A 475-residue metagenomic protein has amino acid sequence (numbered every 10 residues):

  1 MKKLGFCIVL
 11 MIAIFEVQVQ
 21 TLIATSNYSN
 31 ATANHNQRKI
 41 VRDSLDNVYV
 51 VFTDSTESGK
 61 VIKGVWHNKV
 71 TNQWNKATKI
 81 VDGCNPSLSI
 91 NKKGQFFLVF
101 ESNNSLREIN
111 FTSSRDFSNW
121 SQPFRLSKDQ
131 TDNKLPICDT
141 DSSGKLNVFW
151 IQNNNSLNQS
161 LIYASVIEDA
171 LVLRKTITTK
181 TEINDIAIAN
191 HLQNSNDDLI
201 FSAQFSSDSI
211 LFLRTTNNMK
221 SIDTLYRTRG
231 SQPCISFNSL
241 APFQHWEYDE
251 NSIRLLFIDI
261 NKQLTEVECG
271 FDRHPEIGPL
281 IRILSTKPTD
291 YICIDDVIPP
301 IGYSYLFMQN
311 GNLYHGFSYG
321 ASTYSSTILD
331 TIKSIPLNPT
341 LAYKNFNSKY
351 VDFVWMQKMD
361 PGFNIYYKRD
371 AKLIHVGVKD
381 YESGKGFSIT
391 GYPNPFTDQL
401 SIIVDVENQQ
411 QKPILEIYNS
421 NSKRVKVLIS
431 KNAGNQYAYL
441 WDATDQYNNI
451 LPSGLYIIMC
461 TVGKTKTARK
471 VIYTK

Functional and structural regions predicted by a protein language model:
M1-T21: Bacterial Sec-dependent N-terminal signal peptides
Q20-I374: Extracellular, repeat-based ectodomains that mediate carbohydrate processing or recognition
V65, I414-Y418: Beta-strand signatures of extracellular beta-sandwich domains
S207, E407-Q411: Short proline/glycine-enriched turn/loop motifs at strand-loop junctions of beta-rich domains
R369-Y392, V406-E407, R424, K475: Residue-level detector of functionally pivotal "anchor" positions at catalytic/ligand-binding pockets or at interdomain
Q399-I402, N449, S453-K475: C-terminal tail/sorting-segment detector
I417-V425, Y456: Short, glycine-anchored, charge-dense loop/turn motifs used at functional sites
N435-Y439: Short strand-edge motifs at loop-to-beta-strand transitions and within beta-strands of extracellular beta-rich domains
